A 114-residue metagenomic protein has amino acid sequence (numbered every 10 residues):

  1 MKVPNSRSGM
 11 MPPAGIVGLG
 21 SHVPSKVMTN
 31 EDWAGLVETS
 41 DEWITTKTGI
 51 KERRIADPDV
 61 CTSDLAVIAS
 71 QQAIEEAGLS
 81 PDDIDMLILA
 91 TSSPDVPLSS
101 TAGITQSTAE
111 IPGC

Functional and structural regions predicted by a protein language model:
M1-E42, K47: N-terminal amphipathic/basic leader segments beginning at the initiator methionine
M10, V27, A34, E38 (+3 more regions): Electropositive phosphate-/nucleotide-binding environments in soluble metabolic enzymes
P13, E52, I84-M86: A common structural microfeature
G15, W43, I68, Q72 (+1 more regions): Alpha-helical scaffold segments in soluble metabolic enzymes
G18-L19, M86-I88: Outer-envelope exported proteins of Gram-negative bacteria
E42, S80-M86, C114: Short acidic capping loops at alpha-helix termini that bridge into adjacent secondary structure
T45-D64, T91-C114: Conserved catalytic cysteine-centered active-site region of acyl-thioester-dependent Claisen-condensing enzymes
A69-D85: Phosphate/pyrophosphate-binding loops at sites that engage ATP/ADP/AMP, CoA/4′-phosphopantetheine, polyphosphate
